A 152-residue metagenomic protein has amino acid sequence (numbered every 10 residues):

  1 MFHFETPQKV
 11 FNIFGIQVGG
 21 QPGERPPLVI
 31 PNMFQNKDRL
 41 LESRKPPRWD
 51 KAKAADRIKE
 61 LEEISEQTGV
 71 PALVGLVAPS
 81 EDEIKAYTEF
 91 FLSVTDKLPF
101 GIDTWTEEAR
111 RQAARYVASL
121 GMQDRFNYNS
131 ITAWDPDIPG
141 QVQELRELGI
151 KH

Functional and structural regions predicted by a protein language model:
M1-Q17: Long, contiguous juxta-domain segments that are non-catalytic but functionally important
N12-H152: Active-site beta->alpha loop and helix N-cap motifs at the rims of alpha/beta catalytic domains
